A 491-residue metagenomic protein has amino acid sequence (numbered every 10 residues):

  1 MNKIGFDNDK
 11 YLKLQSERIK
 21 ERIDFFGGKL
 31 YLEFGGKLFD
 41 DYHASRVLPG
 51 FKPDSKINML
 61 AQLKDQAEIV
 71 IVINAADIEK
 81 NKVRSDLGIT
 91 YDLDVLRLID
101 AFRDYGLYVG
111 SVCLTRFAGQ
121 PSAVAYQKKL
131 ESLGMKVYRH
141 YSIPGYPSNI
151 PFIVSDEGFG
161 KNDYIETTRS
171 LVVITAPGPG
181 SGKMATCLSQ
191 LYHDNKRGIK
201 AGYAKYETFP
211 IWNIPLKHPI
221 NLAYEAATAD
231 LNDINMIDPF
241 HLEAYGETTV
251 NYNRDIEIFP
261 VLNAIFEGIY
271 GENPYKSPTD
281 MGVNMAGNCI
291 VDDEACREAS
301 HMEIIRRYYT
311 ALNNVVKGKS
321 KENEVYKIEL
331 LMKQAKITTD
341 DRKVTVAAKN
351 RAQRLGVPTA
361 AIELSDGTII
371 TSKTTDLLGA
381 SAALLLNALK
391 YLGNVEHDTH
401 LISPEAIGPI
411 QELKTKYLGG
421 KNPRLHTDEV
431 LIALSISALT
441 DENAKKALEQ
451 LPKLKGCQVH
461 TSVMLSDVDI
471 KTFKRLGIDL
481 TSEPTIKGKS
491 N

Functional and structural regions predicted by a protein language model:
M1-I174, Q190-R351, V357, L364-D366 (+2 more regions): Flexible phosphate-sensing "switch/lid" loops adjacent to ATP/NTP-binding sites across phosphate-transfer
G178-P179: The conserved Walker
T186: Hydrophobic positions on the alpha1 helix immediately C-terminal to the Walker A/P-loop
R197-A201, N394-H400: Phosphate-handling active-site elements
G202, T374-T375: Residue-level structural signal for beta-strand termini and adjacent loop
L377-G393: A short, polar/charged loop-to-alpha-helix boundary motif
E396-G408, E412-N422: Substrate-recognition/cap regions that form aromatic- and gly/pro-loop-enriched pockets for small-molecule ligands
